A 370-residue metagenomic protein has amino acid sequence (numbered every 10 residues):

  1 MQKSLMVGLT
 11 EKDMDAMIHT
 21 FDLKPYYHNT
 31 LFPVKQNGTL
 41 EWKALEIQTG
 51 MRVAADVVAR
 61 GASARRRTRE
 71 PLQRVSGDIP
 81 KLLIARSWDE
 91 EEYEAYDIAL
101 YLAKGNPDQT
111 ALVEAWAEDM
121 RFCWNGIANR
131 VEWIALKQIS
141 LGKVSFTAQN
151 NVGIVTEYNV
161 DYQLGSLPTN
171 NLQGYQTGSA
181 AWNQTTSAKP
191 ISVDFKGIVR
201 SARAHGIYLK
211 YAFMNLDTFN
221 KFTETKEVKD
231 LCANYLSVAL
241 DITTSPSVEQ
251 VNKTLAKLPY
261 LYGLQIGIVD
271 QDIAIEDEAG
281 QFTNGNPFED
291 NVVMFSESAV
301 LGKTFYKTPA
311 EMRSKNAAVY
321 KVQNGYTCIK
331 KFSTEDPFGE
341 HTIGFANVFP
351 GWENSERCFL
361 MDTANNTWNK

Functional and structural regions predicted by a protein language model:
M1-K43, E353-K370: N-terminal alpha-helical "arm" segments
M14-M51, Y96-E118: Short N-terminal secondary-structure initiator segments
T30-R52, N125-N159, L301-V322, Y326: Contiguous N-terminal and early-domain "leader" segments and peripheral loops that mark the onset or edge of a domain
P33-L102, V155-E157: Assembly/oligomerization interface modules of large self-assembling protein complexes
G61, D89-E91, N215, S247 (+2 more regions): Helix N-terminus capping/helix-initiation residues
L82-L167, P190-T218, F338-N347: Long, contiguous amphipathic alpha-helices that act as assembly "spine/axial" helices in icosahedral shell and virion
G153-L258: Extended, solvent-exposed, turn-rich assembly/linker loops in the middle of proteins
T185, T225, K229-K370: Sequence/fold signature of self-assembling virion shell proteins
